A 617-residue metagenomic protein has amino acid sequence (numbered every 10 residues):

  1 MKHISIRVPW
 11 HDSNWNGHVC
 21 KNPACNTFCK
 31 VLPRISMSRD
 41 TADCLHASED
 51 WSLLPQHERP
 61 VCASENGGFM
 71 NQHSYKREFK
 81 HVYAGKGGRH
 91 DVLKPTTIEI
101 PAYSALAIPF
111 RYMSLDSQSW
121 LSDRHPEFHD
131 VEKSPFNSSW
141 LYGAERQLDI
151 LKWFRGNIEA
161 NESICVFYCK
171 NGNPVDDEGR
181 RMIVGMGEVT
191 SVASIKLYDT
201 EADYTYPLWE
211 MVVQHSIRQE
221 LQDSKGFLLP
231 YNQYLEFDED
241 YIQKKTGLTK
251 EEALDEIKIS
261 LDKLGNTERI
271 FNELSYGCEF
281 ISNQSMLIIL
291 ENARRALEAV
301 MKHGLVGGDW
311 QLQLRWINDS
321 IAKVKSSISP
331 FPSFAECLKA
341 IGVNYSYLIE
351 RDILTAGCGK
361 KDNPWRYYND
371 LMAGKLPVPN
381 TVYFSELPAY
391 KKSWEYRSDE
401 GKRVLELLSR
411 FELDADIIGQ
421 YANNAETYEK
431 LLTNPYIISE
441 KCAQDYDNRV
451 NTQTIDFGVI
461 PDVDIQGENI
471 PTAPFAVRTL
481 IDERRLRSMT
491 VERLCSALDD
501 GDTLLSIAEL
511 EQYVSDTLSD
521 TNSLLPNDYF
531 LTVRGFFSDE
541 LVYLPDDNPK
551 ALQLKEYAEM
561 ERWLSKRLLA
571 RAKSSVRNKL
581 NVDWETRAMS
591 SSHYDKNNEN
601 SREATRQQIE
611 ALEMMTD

Functional and structural regions predicted by a protein language model:
M1-D617: Helicase P-loop NTPase motor core of nucleic-acid translocases
